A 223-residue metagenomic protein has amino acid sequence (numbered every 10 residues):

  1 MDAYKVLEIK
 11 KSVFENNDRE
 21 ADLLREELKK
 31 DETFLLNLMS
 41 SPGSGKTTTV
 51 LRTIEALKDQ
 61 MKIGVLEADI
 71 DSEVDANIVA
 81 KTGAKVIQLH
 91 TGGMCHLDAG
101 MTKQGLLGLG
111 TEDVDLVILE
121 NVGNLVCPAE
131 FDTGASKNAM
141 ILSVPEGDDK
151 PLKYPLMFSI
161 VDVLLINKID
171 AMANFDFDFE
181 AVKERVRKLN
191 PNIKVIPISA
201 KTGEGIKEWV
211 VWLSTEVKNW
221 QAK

Functional and structural regions predicted by a protein language model:
A3-E26, D31-M39, S44, T53-S136 (+2 more regions): Nucleotide-state-sensitive switch-loop elements of NTP-binding domains
L23, K153, G205: Short acidic active-site motifs
T49: Hydrophobic positions on the alpha1 helix immediately C-terminal to the Walker A/P-loop
D69, N167, S199: Active-site glycine-centered loops adjacent to acidic/histidine catalytic or metal-binding residues that shape
H90, L142, S199: Residues at the C-termini of beta-strands that transition into short coil/loop
P128-A135, V144-N192: Conserved C-terminal guanine-recognition region of P-loop GTPase G domains, centered on the G4
A171-K223: Canonical P-loop GTPase G-domain recognition
